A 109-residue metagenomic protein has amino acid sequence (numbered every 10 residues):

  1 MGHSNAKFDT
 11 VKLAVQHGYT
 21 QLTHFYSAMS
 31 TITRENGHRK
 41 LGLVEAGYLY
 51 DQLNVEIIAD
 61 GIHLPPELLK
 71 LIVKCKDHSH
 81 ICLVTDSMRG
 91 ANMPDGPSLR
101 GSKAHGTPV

Functional and structural regions predicted by a protein language model:
M1-S4: Catalytic beta/alpha-barrel core
T10-V109: Active-site-adjacent C-terminal substructures of enzyme catalytic domains
